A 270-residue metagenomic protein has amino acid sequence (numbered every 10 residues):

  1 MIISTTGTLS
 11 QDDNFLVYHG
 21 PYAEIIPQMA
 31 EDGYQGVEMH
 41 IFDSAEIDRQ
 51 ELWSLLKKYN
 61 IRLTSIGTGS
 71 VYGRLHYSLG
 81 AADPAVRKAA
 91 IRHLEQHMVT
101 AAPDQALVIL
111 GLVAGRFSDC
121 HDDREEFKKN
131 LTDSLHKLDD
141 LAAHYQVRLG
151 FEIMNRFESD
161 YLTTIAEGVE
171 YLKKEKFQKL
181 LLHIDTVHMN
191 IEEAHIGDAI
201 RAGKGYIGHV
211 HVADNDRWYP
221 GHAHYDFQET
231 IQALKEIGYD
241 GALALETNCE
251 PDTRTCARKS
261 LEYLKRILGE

Functional and structural regions predicted by a protein language model:
M1-A102, H136, E262-E270: N-terminal pre-domain/capping segments
M1-L9, N14-G33, Q50, K57 (+2 more regions): Histidine-acidic metal/acid-base catalytic patches
L9-Q11, I41-D43, G69-S70, A114-S118 (+4 more regions): Active-site-proximal loop/turn and secondary-structure-junction residues that shape catalytic pockets, frequently
E38, S65-G67, I109-L110, G150 (+2 more regions): Conserved beta-strand positions in the central sheet of alpha/beta enzyme cores
R49-T68, F117-S118, R156-T164, A202-K204: A short, hydrophobic/aromatic-rich structural module that often spans a beta strand with its adjoining loop
Y72-H76, L110-A114, V210-H211: Short, basic/glycine-rich phosphate-binding loops at helix/coil junctions that contact nucleotide phosphates
G80-L181: Active-site acidic/histidine proton-transfer and metal-coordination neighborhood in alpha/beta enzyme cores
